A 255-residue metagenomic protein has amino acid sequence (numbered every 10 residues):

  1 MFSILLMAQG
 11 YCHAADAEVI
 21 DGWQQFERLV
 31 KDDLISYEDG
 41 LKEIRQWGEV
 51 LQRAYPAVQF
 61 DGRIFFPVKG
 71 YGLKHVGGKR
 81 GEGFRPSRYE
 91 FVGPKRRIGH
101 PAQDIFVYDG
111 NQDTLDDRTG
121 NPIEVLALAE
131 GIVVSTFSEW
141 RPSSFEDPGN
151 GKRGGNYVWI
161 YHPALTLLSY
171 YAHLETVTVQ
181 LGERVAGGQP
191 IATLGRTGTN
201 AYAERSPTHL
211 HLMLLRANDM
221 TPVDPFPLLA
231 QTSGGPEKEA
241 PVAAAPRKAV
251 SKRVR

Functional and structural regions predicted by a protein language model:
M1-A8: Bacterial N-terminal signal peptides
G10-E124, L128, A230-R255: Polar/charged, compositionally biased leader and regulatory segments
R85-S87, Y170-L174, V223-T232: Short amphipathic beta-strand/extended segments with alternating polar/hydrophobic composition
Q103-D117, I160, L167-L174, L214-V223: Small beta-barrel nucleic-acid-binding modules, principally OB-folds
D104-G110, T136-E139, A192-T193: Generic short beta-strand segments
T119-P122, L128-E175, R205-H211: Zn2+-dependent peptidoglycan hydrolase active-site motif and core
E124-T136, V179-L194: Short, well-structured beta-strand-loop connectors
G149-I160, E183-A243: Conserved, short, structured surface segments that act as functional micro-motifs
